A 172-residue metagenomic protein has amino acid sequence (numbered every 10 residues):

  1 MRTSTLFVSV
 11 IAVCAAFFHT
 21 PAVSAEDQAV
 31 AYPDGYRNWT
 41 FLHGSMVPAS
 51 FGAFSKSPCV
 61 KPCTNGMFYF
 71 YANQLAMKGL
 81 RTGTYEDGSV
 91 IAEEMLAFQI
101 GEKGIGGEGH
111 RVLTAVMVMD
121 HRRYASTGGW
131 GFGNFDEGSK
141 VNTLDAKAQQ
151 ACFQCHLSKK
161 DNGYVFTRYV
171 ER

Functional and structural regions predicted by a protein language model:
M1-T5: Positively charged n-region of N-terminal signal peptides that target proteins for export
V8-F18: Bacterial N-terminal signal peptides
F18-A25: Sec/Tat signal peptide C-region and signal peptidase I cleavage site
E26-A49, F54, V60, T82-R172: Sequence context surrounding c-type heme c attachment/ligation sites in exported
T64-R81, E102: N-terminal post-signal-peptidase region of extra-cytosolic proteins
